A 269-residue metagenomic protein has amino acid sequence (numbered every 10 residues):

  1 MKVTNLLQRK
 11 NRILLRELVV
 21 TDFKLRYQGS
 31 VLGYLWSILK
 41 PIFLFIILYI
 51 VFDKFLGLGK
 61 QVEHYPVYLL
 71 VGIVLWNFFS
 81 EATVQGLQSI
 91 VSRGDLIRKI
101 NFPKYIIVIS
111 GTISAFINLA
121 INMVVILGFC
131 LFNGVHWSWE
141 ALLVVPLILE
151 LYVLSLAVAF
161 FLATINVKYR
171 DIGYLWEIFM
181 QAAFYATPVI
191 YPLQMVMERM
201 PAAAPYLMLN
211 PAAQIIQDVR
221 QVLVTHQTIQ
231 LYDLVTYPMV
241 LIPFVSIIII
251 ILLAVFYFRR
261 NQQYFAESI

Functional and structural regions predicted by a protein language model:
M1-I269: Hydrophobic transmembrane alpha-helices and immediately adjacent juxtamembrane helices of multi-pass inner-membrane
